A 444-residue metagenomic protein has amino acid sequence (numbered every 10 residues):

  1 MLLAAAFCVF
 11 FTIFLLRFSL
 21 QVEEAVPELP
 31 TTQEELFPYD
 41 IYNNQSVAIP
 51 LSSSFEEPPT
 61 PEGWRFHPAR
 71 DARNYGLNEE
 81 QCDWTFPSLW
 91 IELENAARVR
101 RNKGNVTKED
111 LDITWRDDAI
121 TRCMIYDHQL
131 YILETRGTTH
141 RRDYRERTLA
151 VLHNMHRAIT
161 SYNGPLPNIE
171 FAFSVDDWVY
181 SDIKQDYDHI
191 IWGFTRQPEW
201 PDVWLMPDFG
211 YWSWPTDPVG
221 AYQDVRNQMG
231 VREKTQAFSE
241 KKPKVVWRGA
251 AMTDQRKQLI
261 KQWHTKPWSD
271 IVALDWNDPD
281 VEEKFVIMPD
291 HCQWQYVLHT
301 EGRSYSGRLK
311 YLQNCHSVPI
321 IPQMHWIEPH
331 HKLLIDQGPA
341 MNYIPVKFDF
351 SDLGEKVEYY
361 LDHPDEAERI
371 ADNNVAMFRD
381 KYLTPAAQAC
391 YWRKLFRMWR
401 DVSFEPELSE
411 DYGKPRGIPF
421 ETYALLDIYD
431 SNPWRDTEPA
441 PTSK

Functional and structural regions predicted by a protein language model:
M1-V9, Q313: Transmembrane alpha-helices of multi-pass eukaryotic membrane proteins
L2-A5, L16-D280, F285, K414 (+3 more regions): Secretory-pathway glycan-assembly enzymes, especially type II membrane glycosyltransferases that use nucleotide-sugar
F11-F14: Long, serine/threonine/proline-rich intrinsically disordered regions in eukaryotic cortical polarity
P289-Y429, P433-S443: Catalytic binding pocket for nucleotide-activated donors in carbohydrate/polymer assembly enzymes
